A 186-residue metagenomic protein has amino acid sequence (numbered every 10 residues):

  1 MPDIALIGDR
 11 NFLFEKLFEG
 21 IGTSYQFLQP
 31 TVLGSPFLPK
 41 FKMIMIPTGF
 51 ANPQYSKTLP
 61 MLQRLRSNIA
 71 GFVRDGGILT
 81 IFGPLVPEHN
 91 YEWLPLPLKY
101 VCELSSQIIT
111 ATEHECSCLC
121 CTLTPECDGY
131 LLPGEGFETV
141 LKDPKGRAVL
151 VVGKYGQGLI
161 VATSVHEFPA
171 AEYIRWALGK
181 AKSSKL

Functional and structural regions predicted by a protein language model:
M1-G8, S35, T112-L123: Short low-complexity stretches enriched in small and charged residues
P2-D3, G20, I78, P133-L186: A glycine-centered loop/beta-turn motif at secondary-structure junctions
P2-W93: Helical hinge/lid and interdomain linker segments adjacent to catalytic or ligand-binding clefts that mediate domain
R10-N11, T124, A170, I174: A structural signal for well-ordered alpha-helical scaffolds and beta->alpha junctions
P36-K40, A111-T112, E172-Y173: Short, charged, surface-exposed secondary-structure boundary motifs
P60-R64, P97-K99, G179: Glycine-rich, phosphate-binding/catalytic loops in enzymes
F82-G158, E167: An acidic, glycine-rich "communication" segment
